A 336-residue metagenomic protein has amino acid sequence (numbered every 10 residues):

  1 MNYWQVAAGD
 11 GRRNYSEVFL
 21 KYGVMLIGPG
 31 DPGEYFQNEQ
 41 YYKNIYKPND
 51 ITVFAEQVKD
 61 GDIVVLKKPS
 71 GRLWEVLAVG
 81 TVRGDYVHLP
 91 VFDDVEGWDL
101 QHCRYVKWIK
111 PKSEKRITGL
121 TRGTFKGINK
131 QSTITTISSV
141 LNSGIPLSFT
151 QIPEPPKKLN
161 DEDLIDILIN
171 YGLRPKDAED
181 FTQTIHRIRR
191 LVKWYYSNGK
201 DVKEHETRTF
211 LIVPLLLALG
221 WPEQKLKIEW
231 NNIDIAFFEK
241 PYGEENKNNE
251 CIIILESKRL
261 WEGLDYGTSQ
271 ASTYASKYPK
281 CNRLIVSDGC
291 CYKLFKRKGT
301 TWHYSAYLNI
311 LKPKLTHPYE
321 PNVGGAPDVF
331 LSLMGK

Functional and structural regions predicted by a protein language model:
M1-F54: Compositionally biased, charged N-terminal/linker segments
V58-D60, P155-R283, C291-K336: A short, conserved, highly charged catalytic patch centered on acidic carboxylates
K68-L73: Short, charged beta-turn/beta-strand-edge "cap" motif at the junction between a beta-strand and an adjacent loop
E75-T136: Aromatic- and Lys/Arg-enriched surface recognition patch
V87-H88, G97-D99, A275-K280, L284: Arginine/glycine-rich "motif VI" loop of SF2 helicases in the C-terminal RecA-like domain
F125-E154: Long, low-complexity intrinsically disordered regions
